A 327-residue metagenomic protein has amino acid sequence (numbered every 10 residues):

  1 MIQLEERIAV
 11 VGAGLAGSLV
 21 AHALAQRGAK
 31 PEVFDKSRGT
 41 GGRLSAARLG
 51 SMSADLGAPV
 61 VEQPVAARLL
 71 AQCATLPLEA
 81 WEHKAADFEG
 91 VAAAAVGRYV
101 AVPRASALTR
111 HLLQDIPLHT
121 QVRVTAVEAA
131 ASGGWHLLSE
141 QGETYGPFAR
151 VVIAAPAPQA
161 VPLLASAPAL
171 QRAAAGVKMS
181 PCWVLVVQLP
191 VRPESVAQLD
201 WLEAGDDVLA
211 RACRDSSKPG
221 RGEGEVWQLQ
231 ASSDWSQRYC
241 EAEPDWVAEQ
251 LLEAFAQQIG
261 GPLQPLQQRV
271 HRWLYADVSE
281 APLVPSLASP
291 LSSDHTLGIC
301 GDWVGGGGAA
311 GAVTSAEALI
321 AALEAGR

Functional and structural regions predicted by a protein language model:
I2-A16: Beta1/beta-strand and adjacent pyrophosphate-binding region of the FAD-binding site in flavoprotein oxidoreductases
H22-L49: Glycine-rich FAD pyrophosphate-binding loop
A23, S45-A86: N-terminal FAD cofactor-binding segment of flavoenzymes
G41, T144-L199, G261-L263: Central helical "cap/lid" subdomain
V60-V65, A86-H111, E241-V247: Short beta-strand to alpha-helix junction loop
T120-H136: A conserved short coil-to-beta-strand element within the FAD-binding core of flavoproteins
Q188-C240, W246, Q250-I259: Active-site substrate-recognition segment that forms the wall of the catalytic cavity or substrate channel
A256-H295: Flavin (FAD/FMN) cofactor-binding core of flavoprotein oxidoreductases
